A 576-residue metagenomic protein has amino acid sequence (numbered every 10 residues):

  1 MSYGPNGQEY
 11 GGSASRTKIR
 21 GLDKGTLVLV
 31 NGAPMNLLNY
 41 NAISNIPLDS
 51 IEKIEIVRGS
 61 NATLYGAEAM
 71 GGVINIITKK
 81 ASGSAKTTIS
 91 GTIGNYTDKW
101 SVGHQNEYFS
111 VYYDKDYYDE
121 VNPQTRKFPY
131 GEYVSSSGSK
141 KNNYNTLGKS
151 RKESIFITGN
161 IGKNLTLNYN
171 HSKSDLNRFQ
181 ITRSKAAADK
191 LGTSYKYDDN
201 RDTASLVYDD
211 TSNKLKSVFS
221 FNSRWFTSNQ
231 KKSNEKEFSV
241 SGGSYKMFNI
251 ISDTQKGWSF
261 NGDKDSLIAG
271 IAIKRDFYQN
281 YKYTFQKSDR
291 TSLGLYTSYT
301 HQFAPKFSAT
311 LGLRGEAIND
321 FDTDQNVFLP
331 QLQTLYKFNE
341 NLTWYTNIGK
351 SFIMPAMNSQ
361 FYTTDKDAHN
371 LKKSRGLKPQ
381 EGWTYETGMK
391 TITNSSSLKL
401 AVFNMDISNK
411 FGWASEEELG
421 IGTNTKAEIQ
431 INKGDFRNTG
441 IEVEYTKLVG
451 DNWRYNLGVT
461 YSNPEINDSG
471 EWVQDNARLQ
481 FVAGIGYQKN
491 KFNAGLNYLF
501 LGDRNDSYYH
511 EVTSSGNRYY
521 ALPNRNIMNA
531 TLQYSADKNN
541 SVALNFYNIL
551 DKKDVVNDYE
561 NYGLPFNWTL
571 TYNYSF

Functional and structural regions predicted by a protein language model:
M1-A33, E52: Extracytoplasmic beta-strand/coil segments of soluble accessory domains associated with Gram-negative outer-membrane
S13-K18, L29, N41, I56 (+2 more regions): N-terminal periplasmic accessory domains that precede and gate Gram-negative outer-membrane beta-barrel machines
T26, T87-I93, G192-N213, T323 (+6 more regions): Outer-membrane beta-barrel signature, preferentially recognizing the C-terminal barrel domain of Gram-negative
A33-R58: Short acidic/polar hinge/loop motifs at secondary-structure boundaries that mediate gating or recognition
G83-S84, V102-Y195: Periplasmic-side early beta-strands and strand-to-turn transitions of outer-membrane beta-barrels
T158-D175, Y195-Q325, L335-K337, T391 (+3 more regions): Face-selective signature of the C-terminal outer-membrane beta-barrel domain
Q302-K306, N404-D406, N424-E511, S535-S541 (+4 more regions): Gram-negative outer-membrane beta-barrel transporters
Q333-L335, G388-K390, G563-F576: Outer-membrane beta-barrel "beta-signal"
